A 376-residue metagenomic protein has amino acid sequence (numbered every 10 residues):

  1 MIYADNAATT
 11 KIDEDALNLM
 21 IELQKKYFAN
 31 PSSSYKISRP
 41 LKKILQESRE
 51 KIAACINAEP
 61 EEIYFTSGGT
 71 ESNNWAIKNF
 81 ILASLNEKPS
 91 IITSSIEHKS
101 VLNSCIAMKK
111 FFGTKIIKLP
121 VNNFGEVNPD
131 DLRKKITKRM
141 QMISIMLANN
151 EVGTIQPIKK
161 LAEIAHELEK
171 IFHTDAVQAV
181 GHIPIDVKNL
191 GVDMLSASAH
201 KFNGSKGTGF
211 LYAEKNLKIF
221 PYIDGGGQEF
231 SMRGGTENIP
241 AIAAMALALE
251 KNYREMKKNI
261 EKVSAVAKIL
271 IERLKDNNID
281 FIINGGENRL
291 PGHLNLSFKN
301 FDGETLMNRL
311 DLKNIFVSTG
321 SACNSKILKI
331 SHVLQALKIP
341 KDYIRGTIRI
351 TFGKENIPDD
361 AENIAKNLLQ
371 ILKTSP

Functional and structural regions predicted by a protein language model:
M1-P376: Pyridoxal 5′-phosphate
